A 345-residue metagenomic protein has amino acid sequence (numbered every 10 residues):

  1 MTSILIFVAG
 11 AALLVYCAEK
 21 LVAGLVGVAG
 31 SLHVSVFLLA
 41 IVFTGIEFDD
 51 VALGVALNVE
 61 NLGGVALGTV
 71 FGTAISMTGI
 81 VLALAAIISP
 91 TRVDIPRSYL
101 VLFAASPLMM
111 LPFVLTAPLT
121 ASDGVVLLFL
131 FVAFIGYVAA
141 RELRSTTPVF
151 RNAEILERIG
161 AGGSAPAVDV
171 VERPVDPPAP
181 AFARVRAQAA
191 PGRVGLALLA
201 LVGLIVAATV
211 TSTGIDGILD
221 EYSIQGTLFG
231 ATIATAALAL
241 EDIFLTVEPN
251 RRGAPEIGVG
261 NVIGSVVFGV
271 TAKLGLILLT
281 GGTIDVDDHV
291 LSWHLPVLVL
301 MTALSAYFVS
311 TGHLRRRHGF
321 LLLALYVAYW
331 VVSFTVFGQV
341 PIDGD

Functional and structural regions predicted by a protein language model:
M1-D345: Hydrophobic alpha-helical segments, chiefly the membrane-spanning helices and signal/signal-anchor peptides
